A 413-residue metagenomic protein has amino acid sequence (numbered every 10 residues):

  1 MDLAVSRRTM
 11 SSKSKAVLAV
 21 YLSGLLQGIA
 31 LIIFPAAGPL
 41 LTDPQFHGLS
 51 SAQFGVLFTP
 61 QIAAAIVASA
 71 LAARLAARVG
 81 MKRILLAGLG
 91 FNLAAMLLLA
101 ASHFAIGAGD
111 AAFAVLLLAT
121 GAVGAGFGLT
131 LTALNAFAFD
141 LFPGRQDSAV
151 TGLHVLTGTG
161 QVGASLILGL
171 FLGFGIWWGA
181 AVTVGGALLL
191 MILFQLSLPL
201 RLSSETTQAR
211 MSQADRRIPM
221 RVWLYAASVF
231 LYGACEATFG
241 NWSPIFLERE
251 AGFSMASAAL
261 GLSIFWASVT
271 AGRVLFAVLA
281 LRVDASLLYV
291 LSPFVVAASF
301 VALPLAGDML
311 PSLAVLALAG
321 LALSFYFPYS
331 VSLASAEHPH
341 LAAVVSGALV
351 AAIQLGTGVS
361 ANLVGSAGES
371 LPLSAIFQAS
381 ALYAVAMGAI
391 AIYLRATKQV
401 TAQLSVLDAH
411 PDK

Functional and structural regions predicted by a protein language model:
F34-P35, M220-A271: Extracytoplasmic gate region of multi-pass secondary transporters
A68-M81, L172, G272-D284, G368-E369: Helix-to-loop junctions at the C-terminal end of transmembrane segments in multipass secondary transporters
G90-D110, V295-G307: C-terminal ends and interior cores of transmembrane alpha-helices in multi-pass membrane transporters/permeases
D110-L129, P311-S324: Hydrophobic core of transmembrane alpha-helices in multi-pass small-molecule transporters, especially MFS/SLC-type
A119-V155: Cytoplasmic helix-loop-helix junction between adjacent transmembrane helices in 12-TM secondary transporters
G152-S203: Helix-loop-helix hairpin linking two adjacent transmembrane segments in secondary transporters
H340-L373, S380: A late C-terminal transmembrane helix in Major Facilitator Superfamily
